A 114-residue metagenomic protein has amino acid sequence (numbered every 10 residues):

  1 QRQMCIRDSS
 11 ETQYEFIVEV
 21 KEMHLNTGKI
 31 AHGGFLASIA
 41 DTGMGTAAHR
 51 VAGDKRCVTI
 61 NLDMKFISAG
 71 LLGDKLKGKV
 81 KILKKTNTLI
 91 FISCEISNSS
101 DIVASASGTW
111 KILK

Functional and structural regions predicted by a protein language model:
Q1-I6: Short, small-residue-biased leader/transition segments that mark boundaries at the very start of proteins
R7-Q13: Short edge beta-strands and adjacent turn/loop segments
Q13-V20, V80: Short, aliphatic-rich beta-strand segments
V18-V20, F66, I112: Hydrophobic residues in beta-strands and at strand termini
E19-G45: Hot-dog-fold acyl-thioester-processing enzymes
T46-L76: Hydrophobic beta-strand-centered segment that forms part of the acyl-chain substrate-binding groove
G70-L72, K77, K81-K114: HotDog/MaoC-like acyl-thioester-processing domains
